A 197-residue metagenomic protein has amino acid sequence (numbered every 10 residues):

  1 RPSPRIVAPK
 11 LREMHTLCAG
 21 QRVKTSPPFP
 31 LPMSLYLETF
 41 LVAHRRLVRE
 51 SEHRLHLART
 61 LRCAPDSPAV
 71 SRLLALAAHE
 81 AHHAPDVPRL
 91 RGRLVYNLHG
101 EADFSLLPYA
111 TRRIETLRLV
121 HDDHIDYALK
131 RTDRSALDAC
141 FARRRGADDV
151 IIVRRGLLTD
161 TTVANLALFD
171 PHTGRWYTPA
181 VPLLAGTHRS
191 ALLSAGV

Functional and structural regions predicted by a protein language model:
L11, R22: Cationic, low-complexity basic patches in intrinsically disordered or flexible, solvent-exposed regions
K24, P28-L157, T173, L183 (+1 more regions): Conserved alpha/beta cores of soluble small-molecule-handling proteins
I151, N165-F169: Short conserved beta-strand segments at catalytic cores or DNA/RNA-binding microdomains of nucleic-acid binding
L157-L166: Short beta-strand/strand-turn micro-motif
Y177-A180: Catalytic Cys-His active-site segments of thiol-dependent hydrolases/isopeptidases
